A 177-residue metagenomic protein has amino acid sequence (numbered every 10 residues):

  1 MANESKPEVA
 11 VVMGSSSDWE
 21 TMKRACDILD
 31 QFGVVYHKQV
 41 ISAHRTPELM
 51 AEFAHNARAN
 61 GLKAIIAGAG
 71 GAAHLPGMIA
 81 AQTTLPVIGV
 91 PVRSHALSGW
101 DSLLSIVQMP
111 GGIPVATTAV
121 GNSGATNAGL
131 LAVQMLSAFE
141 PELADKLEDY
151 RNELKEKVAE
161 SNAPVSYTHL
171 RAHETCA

Functional and structural regions predicted by a protein language model:
V9-H37, S42-A43: Glycine-rich phosphate/diphosphate-binding loop of Rossmann-like nucleotide-binding domains
S17, S102-Y167: C-terminal binding/interaction regions
D18-M22, P47, A72-M78, L97-W100 (+1 more regions): Short glycine/serine/threonine-rich phosphate/pyrophosphate-binding segments that cradle anionic phosphate groups
I41-A57: N-terminal beta-loop-helix "entrance" segment that forms/cooperates in small-molecule cofactor or anionic ligand
F53-H95: Glycine-rich phosphate-binding loop
Q82-A116: Long, charge-patterned amphipathic alpha-helical coiled-coil/hairpin "stalk" segments used as oligomerization
H169-A177: Single conserved hydrophobic/aromatic residue that forms the stacking wall/gate of nucleotide- or nucleobase-binding
